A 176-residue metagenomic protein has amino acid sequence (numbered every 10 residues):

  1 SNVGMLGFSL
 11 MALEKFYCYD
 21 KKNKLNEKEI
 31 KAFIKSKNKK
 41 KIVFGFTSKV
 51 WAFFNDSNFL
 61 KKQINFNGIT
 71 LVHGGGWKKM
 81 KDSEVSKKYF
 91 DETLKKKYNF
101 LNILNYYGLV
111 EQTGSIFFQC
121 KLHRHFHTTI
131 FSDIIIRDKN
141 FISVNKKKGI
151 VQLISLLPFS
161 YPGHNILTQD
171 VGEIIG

Functional and structural regions predicted by a protein language model:
N2-G176: Active-site glycine/GP-rich loop and adjacent strand/helix microenvironment that borders small-molecule binding pockets
